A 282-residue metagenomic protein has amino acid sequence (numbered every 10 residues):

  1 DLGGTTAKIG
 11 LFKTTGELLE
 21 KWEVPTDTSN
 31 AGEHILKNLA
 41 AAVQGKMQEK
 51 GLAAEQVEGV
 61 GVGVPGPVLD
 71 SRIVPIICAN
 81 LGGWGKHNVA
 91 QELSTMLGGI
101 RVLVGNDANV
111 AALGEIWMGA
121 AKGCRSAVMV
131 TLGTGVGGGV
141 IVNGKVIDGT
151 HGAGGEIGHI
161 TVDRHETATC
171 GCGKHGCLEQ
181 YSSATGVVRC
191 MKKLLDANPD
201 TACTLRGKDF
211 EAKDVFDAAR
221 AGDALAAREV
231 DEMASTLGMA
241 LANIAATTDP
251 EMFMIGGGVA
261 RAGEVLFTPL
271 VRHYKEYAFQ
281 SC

Functional and structural regions predicted by a protein language model:
D1-T5, T131-G135, A153, G258: A short acidic Gly-Thr/Ser loop motif
L2-G59, V68-V74, L93-R101, G114-C124 (+2 more regions): ATP-binding/phosphotransfer module of carbohydrate and carboxylate kinases, centering on a glycine-rich
W22-V24, A79, T150: Short hydrophobic alpha-helix segments
G61-P65, G105, M129-G135, G139-I141: Short beta-strand segments
G66-V68, A79-L81, A108, G152 (+2 more regions): Short, flexible active-site-adjacent loop segments at beta-strand->alpha-helix junctions, enriched in small/polar
I73-G85: A charged helix-plus-loop insertion that forms the helical arch/lid used to bind and gate nucleic-acid substrates
I141-E156: Short, charged low-complexity linear segments at domain edges
